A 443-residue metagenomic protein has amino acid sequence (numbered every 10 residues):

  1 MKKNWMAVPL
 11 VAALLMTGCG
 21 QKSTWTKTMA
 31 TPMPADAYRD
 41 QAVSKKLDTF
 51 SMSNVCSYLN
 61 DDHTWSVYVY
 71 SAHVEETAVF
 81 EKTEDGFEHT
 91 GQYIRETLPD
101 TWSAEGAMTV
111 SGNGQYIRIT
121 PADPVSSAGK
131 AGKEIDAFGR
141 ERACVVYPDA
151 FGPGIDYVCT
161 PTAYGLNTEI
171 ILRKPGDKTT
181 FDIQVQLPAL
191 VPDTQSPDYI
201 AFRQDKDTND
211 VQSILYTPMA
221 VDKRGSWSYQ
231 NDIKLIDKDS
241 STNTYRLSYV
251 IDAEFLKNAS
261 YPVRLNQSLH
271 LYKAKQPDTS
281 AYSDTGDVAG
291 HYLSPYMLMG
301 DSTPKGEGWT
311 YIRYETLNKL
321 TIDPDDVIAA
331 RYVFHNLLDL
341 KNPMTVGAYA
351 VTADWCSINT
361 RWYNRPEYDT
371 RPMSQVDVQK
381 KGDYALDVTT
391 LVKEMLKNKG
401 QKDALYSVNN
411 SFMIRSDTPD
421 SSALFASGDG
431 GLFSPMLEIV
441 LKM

Functional and structural regions predicted by a protein language model:
M1-V8: Bacterial N-terminal signal peptides that target proteins for export
S23-L271, Y406, F425, G431-E438 (+1 more regions): Residues that cap or anchor secondary-structure elements
F138, A143, R264-K319, M344 (+6 more regions): Flexible, small-residue-rich N-terminal segments that precede or flank a structured functional core
P175-T180, G306-W309, L320-R331: Extended extracellular/luminal ectodomain segments enriched in beta-structured repeat modules
F181-L187, Y314, P324-L338, L437: A short beta-strand element within beta-rich, extracytoplasmic domains of secreted/secretory-pathway proteins
D182-Q186, L190-T194, P343-W355, L396-T418: Short, well-structured beta-strand segments enriched in hydrophobic/aromatic residues within extracellular or lumenal
L337-A404: Beta-strand-rich interaction/scaffold domains
